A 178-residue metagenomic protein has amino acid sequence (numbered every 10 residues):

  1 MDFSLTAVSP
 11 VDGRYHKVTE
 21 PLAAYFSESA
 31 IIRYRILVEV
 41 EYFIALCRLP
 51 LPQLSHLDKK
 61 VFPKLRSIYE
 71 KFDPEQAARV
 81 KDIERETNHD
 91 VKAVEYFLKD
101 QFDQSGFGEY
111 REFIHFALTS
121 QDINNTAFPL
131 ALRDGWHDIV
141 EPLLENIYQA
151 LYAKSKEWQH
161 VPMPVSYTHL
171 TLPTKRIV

Functional and structural regions predicted by a protein language model:
M1-L170: A helix-coil-helix interface module used to build multimeric assemblies and to scaffold catalytic/cofactor sites
H169-V178: Single conserved hydrophobic/aromatic residue that forms the stacking wall/gate of nucleotide- or nucleobase-binding
